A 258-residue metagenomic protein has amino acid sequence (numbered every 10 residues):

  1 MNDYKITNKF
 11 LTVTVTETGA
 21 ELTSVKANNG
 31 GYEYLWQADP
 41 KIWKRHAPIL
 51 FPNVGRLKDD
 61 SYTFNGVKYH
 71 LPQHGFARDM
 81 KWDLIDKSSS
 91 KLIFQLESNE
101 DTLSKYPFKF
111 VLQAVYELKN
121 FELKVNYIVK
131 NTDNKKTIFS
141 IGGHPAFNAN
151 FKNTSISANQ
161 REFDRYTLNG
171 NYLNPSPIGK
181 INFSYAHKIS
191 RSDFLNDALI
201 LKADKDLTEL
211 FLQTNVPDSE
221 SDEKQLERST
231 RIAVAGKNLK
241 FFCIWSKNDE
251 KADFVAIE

Functional and structural regions predicted by a protein language model:
M1-F64, K68-P72, L201-N238: Beta-strand-rich N-terminal accessory domains
Y4, L92-F94, L112-A114, V125 (+2 more regions): Hydrophobic residues positioned within well-ordered beta-strands of beta-sheet architectures
F10-V15, A114-Y116, L123-N131: Short, well-ordered beta-strand segments enriched in hydrophobic/aromatic residues
G19-A20, P107-V111, L118-K124, N134-I138 (+2 more regions): Coil-to-beta-strand transition motifs
V67, L71-N120: Extended, loop-rich substrate-binding clefts of extracytoplasmic carbohydrate-active enzymes
D101-T102, R161-R165, A252-E258: Surface-exposed, gly/pro-biased binding rims or lids
K136-I138, A146-K237: Active-site/ligand-binding surface loops and adjacent short beta/alpha elements that line catalytic pockets across
K237-V255: A C-terminal functional module that forms or caps the active site or interfaces directly with catalytic machinery
